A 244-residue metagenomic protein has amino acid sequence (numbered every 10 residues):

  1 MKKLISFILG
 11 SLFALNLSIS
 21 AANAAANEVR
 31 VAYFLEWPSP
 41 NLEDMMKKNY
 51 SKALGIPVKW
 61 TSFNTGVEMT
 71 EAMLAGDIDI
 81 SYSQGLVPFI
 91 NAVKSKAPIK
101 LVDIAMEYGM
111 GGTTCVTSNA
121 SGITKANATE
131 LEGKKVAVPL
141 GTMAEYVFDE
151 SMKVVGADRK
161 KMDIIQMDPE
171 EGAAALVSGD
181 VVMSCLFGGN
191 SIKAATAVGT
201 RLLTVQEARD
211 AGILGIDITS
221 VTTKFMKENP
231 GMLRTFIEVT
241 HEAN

Functional and structural regions predicted by a protein language model:
M1-L4: Positively charged n-region of N-terminal signal peptides that target proteins for export
I8-N16: Bacterial N-terminal signal peptides
L17-A25: Sec/Tat signal peptide C-region and signal peptidase I cleavage site
A25-D158, D163-Q166, A175, V182-G188 (+2 more regions): Short, glycine-/small- and polar/acidic-enriched structural segments that line small-molecule recognition paths
I164-I165, E171-N244: Pocket-lining segment of extracytoplasmic ligand-binding domains
